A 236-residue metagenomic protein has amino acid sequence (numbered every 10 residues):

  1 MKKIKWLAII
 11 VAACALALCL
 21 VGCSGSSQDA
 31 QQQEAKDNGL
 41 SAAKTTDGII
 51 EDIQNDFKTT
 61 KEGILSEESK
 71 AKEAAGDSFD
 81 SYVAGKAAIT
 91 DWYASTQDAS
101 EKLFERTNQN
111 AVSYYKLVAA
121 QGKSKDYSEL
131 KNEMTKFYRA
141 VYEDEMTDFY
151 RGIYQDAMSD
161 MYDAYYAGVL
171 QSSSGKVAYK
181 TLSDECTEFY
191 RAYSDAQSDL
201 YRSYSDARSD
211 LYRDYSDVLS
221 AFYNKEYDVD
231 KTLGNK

Functional and structural regions predicted by a protein language model:
M1-I10: Bacterial N-terminal signal peptides that target proteins for export
I10-A17: Hydrophobic helical h-region of N-terminal Sec-dependent signal peptides in bacterial secretory/periplasmic proteins
C19-G22: C-terminal motif of bacterial Sec signal peptides marking the signal peptidase cleavage site
S26-E101: Immediate post-signal-peptide N-terminus of mature secreted/exported proteins
D56, T60, A71, A75-S78 (+4 more regions): C-terminal amphipathic alpha-helix
S81, I89-W92, S128-R139, T187: Long, compositionally biased low-complexity repeat segments characteristic of intrinsically disordered regions
V112-L130, M134-F137, Y142, M146-F149 (+1 more regions): Long, low-complexity or tandemly repetitive, helically biased scaffold regions used for multimeric assembly/adhesion
